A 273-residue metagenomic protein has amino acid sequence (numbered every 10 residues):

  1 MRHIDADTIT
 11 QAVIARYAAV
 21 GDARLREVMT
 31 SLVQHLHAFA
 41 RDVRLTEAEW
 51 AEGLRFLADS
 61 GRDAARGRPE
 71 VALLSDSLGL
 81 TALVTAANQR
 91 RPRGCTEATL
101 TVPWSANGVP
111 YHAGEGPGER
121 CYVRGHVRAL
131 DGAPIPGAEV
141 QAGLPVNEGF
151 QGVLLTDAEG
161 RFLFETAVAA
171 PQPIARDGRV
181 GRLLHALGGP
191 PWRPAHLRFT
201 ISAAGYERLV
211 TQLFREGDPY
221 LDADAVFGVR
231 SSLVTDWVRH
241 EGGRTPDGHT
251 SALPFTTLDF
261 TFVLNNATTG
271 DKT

Functional and structural regions predicted by a protein language model:
M1-T273: Beta-strand-dominated extracellular/periplasmic modules and repeats in secreted or surface-exposed proteins
